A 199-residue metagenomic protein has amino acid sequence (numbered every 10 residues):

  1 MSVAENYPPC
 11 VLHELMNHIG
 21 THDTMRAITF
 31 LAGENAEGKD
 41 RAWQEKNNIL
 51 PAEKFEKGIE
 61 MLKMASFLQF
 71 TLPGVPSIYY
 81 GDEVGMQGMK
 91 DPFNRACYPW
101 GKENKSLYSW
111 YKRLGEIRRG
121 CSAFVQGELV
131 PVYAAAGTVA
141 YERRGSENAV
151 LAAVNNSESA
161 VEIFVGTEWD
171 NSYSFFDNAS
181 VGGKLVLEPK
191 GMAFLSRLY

Functional and structural regions predicted by a protein language model:
M1-Y199: Active-site and adjacent substrate-binding regions of carbohydrate-active enzymes
